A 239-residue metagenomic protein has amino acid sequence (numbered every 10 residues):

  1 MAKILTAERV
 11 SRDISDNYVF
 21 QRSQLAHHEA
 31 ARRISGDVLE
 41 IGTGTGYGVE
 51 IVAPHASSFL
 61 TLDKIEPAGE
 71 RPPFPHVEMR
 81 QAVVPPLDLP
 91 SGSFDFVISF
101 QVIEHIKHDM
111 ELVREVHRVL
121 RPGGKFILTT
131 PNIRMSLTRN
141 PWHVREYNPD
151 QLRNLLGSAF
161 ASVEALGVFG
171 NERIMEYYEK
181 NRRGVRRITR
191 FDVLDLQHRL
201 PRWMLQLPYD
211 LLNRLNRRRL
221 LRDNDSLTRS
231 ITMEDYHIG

Functional and structural regions predicted by a protein language model:
M1-G92, F96-F100, M110-V113, P149 (+6 more regions): Conserved N-terminal segment of class I S-adenosyl-L-methionine
V52, V116, L156: Class I S-adenosylmethionine-dependent transferase superfamily signal
Q101-H105: A short His-aromatic
M110-P122: A short glycine-rich, Lys/Arg-flanked "PGG" loop and its adjoining helix->strand segment in the class I
G124-T130: Conserved beta-strand signature within the Rossmann-like core of class I S-adenosyl-L-methionine
S136-N154: Acceptor-substrate binding/catalytic loop of class I
F160-E172: Conserved S-adenosyl-L-methionine
